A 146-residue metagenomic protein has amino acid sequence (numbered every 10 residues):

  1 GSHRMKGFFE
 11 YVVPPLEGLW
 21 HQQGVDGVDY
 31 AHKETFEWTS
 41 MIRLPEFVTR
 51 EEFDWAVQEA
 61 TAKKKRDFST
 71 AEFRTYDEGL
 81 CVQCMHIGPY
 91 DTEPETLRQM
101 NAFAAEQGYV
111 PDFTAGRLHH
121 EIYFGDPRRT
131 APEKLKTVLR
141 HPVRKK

Functional and structural regions predicted by a protein language model:
G1-K146: A solvent-exposed interaction/effector surface
